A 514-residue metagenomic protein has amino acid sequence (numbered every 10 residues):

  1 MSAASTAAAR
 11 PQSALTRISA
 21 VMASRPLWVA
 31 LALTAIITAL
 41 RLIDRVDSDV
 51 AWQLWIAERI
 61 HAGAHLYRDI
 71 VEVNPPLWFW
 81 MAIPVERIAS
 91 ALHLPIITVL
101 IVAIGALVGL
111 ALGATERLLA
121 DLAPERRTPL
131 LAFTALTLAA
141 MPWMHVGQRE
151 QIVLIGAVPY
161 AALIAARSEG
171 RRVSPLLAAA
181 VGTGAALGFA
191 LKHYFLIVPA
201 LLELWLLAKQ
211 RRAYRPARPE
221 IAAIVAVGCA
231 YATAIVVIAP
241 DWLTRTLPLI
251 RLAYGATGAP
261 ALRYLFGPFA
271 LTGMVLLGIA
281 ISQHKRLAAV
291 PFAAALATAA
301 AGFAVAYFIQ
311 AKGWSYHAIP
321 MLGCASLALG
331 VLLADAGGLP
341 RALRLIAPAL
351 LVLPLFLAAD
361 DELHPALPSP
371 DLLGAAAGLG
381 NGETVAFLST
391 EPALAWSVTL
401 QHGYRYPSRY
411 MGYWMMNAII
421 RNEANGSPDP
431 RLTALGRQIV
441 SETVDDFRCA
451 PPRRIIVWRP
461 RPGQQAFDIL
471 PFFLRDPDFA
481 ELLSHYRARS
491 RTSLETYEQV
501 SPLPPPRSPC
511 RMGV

Functional and structural regions predicted by a protein language model:
S5, V198-V225, I281-L287, D335 (+1 more regions): Perimembrane helix-loop-helix junctions
L42-I56, Y67-V85, L94, H364-S369: Extracytoplasmic catalytic/substrate-binding loops of multi-pass membrane glycan-assembly enzymes
N74, Y194-F195, A239-P240, P348-G513: Extracytoplasmic
L112-L138, L154-I155, R172: Transmembrane-helix signature of polytopic, membrane-embedded enzymes that assemble or transfer cell-envelope glycans
M141, P175-H193, P199-L204, A226 (+1 more regions): Membrane-interface alpha helices of multi-pass inner-membrane proteins
W143-V153, W314-S315: Short acidic/glycine- and proline-prone juxtamembrane loop motifs at membrane-interface regions of multi-pass membrane
I152-R171, L176-A180, G184, A325-A328: Specific aromatic-rich, kink-prone transmembrane helix
I155-G156, I197-V198, I309-R341: Hydrophobic/aromatic-rich transmembrane helices and adjacent perimembrane loops
